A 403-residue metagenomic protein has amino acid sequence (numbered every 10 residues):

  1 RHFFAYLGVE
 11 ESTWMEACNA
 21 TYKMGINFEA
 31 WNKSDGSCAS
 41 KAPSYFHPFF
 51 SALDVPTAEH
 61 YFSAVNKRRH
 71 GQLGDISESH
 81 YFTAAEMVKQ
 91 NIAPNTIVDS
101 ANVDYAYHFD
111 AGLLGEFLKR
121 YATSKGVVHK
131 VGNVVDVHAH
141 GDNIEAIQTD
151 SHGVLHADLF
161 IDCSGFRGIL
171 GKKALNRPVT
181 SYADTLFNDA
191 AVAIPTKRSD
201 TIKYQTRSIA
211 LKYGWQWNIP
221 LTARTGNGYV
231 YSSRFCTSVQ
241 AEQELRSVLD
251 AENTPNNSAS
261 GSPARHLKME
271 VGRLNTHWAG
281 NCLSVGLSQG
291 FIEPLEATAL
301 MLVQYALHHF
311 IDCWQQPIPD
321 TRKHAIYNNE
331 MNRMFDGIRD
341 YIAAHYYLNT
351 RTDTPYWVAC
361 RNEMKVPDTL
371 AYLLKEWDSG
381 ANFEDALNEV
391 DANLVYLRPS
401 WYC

Functional and structural regions predicted by a protein language model:
R1-A84: Dinucleotide-binding Rossmann-like beta1-alpha1 core, especially the glycine-rich loop that anchors the ADP
H70-F109: Alpha-helix-centered segments that form part of catalytic cores
T96-R246, L307: Predominantly flavin-linked oxidoreductase catalytic cores and closely associated redox partners
V128-K130, S262-R265, L283: General small-molecule cofactor/ligand-binding pocket signal
L211-K268, S288-M301, C313-D320: Conserved FAD/dinucleotide-binding core of flavoprotein oxidoreductases
H266-V285, G290: FAD-binding beta-loop-beta segment adjacent to the flavin cofactor pocket
Y305-D312: C-terminal, active-site-flanking charged/polar segments
D312-C403: Long, low-complexity C-terminal extensions of enzymes
